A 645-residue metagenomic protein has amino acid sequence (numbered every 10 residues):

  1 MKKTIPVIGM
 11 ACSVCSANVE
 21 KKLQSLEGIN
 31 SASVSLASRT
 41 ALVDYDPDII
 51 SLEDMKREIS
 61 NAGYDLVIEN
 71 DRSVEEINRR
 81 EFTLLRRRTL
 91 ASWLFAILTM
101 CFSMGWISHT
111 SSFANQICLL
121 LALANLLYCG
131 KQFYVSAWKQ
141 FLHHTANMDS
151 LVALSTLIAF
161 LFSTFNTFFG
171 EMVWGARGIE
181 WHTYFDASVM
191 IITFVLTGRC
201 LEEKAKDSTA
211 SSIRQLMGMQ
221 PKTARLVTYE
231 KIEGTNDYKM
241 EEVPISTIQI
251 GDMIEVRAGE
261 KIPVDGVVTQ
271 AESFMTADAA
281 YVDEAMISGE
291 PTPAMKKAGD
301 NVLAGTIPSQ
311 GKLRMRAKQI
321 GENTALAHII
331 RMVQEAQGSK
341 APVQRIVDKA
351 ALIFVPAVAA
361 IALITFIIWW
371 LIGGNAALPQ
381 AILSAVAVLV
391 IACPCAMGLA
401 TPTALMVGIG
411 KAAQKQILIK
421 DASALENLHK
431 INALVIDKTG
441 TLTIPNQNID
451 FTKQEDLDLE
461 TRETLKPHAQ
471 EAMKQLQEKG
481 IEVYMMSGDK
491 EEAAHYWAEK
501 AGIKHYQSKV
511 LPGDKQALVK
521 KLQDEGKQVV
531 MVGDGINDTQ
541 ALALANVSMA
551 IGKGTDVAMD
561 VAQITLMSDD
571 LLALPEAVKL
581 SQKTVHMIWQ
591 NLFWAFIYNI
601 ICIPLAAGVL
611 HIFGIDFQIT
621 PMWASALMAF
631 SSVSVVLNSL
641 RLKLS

Functional and structural regions predicted by a protein language model:
M1-N115, E230-Y238, A327, R331-S339 (+4 more regions): Flexible metal-binding regulatory segments at protein termini and peripheral loops
E27-I49, E53, H182-F185, Q215-N323 (+1 more regions): Conserved cytosolic catalytic loops of P-type ATPases
S38, I419, H429, L442 (+1 more regions): Conserved ATP-binding TGD loop and adjacent catalytic N/P-domain core of P-type ATPases
E75-L94, Q116, S136-A159, I330-A362 (+6 more regions): Soluble-to-membrane junctions at the N-terminal ends of transmembrane alpha-helices in multi-pass ion-transporting
L84-T223, E233, I619-P621: Transmembrane helix-loop-helix hairpins at the membrane interface
S108-S111, L142, L161, K411 (+8 more regions): Membrane-embedded alpha-helical bundles of multi-pass transporters
W174, A187-A258, K296, L418-K420 (+4 more regions): Juxtamembrane coupling segments of multi-pass membrane pumps/enzymes
I287, L383, C393-D458, A541 (+1 more regions): Conserved catalytic phosphorylation-site environment of P-type ATPases
